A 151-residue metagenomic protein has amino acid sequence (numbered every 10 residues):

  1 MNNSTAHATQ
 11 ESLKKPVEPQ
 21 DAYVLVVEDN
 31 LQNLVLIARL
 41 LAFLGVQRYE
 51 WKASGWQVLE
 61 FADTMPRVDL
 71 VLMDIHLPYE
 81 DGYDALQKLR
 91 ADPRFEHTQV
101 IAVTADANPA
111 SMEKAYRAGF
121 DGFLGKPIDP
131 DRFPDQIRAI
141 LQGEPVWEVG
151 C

Functional and structural regions predicted by a protein language model:
M1-L25, A38, D131-C151: Non-catalytic signal-transmission and effector/linker regions of two-component phosphorelay proteins
E28: Conserved acidic carboxylate
L31-E50: Two-component/phosphorelay signaling modules centered on CheY-like receiver
W51-L70: Acidic, metal-coordinating helix/loop segments flanking the phosphotransfer/catalytic sites of two-component signaling
D74, T104: Active-site residues of response regulator receiver
P78, E96, N108: The feature encodes the CheY-like receiver
K126: A Lys-centered signature of the CheY-like receiver
